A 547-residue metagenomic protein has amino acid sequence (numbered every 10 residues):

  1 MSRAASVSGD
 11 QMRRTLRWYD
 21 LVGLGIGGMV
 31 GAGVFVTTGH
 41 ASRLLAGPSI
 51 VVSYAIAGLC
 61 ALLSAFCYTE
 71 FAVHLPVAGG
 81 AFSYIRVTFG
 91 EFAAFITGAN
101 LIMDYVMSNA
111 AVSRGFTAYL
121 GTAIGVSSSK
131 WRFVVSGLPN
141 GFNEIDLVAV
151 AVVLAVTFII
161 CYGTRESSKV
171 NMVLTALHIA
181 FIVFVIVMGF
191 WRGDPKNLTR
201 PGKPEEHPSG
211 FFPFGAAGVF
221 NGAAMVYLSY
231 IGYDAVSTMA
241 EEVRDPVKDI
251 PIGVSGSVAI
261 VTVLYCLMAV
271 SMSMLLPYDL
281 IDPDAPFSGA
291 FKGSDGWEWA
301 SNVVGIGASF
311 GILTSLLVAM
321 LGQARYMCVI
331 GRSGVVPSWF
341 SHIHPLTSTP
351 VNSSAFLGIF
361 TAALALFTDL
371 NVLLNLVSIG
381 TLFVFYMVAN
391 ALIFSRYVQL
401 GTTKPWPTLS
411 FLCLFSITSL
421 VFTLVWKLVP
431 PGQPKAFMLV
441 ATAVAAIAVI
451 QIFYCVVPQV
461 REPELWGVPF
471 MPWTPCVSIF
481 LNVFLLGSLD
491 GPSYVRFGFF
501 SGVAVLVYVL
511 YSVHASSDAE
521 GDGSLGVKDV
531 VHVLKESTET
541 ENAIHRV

Functional and structural regions predicted by a protein language model:
M1-G39, R43-V51, A61-F66, V77-A78 (+4 more regions): Membrane-interface "cap" regions at the ends of multi-pass membrane proteins
M12-R13, V34-G137, S257-V263, F497-F500: Extracellular loop-to-transmembrane helix junctions
T38, V77, N100-A118, M225 (+4 more regions): Membrane-helix boundary/coupling elements in multi-pass transport proteins
S83-Y84, F89-G90, T122-F133, E205-F214 (+4 more regions): TM-loop-TM module centered on a large, flexible mid-protein loop between adjacent transmembrane helices in multi-pass
A118-G125, A176-E206, A269-L276, F385-Q399 (+3 more regions): Hydrophobic alpha-helical segments and their helix-loop junctions in multi-pass secondary transporters
G141-V150, R244-Y265, A269, P277 (+6 more regions): Loop-to-transmembrane helix boundary motifs in multi-pass membrane proteins
E144-G202, V254-V258, L374-V388, K404-F411 (+2 more regions): Membrane-interface loop-to-helix entry segments
L409-V547: A generic transmembrane alpha-helix motif of multi-pass inner-membrane proteins
